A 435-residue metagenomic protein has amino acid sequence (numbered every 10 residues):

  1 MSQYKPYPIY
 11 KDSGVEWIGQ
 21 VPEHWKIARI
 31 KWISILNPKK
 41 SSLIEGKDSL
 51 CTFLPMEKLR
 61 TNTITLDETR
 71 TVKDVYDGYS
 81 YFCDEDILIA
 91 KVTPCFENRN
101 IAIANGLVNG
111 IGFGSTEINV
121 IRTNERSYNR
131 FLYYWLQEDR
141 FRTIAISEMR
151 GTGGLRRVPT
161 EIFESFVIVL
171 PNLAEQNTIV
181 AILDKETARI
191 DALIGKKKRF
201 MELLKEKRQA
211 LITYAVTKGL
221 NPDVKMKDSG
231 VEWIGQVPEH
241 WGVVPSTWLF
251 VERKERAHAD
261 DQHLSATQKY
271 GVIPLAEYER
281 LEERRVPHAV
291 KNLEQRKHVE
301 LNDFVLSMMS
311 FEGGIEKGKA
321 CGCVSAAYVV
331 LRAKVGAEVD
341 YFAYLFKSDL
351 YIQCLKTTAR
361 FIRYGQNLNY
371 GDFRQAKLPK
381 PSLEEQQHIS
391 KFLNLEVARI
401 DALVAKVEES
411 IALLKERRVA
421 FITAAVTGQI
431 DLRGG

Functional and structural regions predicted by a protein language model:
M1-I18, H24, L170-V224, K380-G435: Amphipathic alpha-helical coiled-coil/heptad-repeat segments
I9-L43, S165, L173, N177 (+3 more regions): Non-catalytic DNA-recognition/assembly elements of restriction-modification systems
Y10-S13, I111-N119, R150-N177, M308-M309 (+2 more regions): A short glycine-rich beta-alpha junction/loop motif
K11-G14, K31-L43, T52-I87, T247-A259 (+1 more regions): Sequence-specific dsDNA recognition surfaces
T52-E68, I87-G114, R130-Y134, T143-E148 (+6 more regions): Short, ligand-facing micro-motifs at secondary-structure edges
R122-Y128, A333-E338: Ligand-binding loop in jelly-roll beta-barrel domains
L132, Q176-I179, F342, F346 (+1 more regions): Interdomain signal-transducing alpha-helices
